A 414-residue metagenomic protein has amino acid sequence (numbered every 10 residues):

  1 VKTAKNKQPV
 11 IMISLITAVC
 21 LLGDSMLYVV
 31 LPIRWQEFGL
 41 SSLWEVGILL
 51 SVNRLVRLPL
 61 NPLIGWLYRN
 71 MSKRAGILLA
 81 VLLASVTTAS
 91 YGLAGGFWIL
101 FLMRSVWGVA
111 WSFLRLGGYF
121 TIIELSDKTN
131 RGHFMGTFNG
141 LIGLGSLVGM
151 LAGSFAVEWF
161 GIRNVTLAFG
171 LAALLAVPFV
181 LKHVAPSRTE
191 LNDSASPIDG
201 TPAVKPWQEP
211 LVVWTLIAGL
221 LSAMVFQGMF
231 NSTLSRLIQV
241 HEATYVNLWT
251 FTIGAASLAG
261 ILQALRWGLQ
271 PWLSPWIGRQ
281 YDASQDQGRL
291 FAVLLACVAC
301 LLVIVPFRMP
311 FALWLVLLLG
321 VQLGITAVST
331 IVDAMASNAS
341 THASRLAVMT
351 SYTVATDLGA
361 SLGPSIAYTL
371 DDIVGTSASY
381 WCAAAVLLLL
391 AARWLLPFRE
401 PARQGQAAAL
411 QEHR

Functional and structural regions predicted by a protein language model:
V1-K7, A185-I217, E412-H413: Juxtamembrane intracellular "pre-TM" segments in multi-pass secondary transporters
N6-G47, M224-N247: Helix-loop boundary and gating motifs at the non-cytosolic
L40, S72, L93-W98, F307-M309: Helix-breaking motifs and short loop linkers at transmembrane-helix boundaries and internal kinks in secondary membrane
R54-P62, S146-L147, W267-P275, A360-S361: Residue-level signature of mid-helix packing/kink "hotspots" within the transmembrane helices of 12-pass Major
L60-S72, W272-Q285: Helix-to-loop junctions at the C-terminal end of transmembrane segments in multipass secondary transporters
A75-A89, R289-V303: Structural signature of the two symmetry-related core transmembrane helices
W98-V106, A312-G320: Paired small-residue
S105-I142: Cytoplasmic helix-loop-helix junction between adjacent transmembrane helices in 12-TM secondary transporters
